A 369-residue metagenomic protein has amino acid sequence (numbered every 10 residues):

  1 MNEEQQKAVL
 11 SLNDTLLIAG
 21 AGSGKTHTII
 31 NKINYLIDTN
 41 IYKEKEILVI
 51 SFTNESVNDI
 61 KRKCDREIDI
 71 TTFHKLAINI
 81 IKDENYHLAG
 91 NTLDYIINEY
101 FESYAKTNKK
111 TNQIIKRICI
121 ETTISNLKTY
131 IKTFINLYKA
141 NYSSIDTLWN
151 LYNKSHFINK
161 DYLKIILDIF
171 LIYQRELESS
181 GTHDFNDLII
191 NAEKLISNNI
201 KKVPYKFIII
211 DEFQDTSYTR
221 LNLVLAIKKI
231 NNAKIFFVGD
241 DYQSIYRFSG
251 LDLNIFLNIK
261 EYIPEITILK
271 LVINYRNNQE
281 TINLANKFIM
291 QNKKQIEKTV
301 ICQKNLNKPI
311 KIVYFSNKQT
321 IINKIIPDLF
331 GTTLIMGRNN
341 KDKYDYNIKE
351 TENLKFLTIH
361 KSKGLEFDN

Functional and structural regions predicted by a protein language model:
M1-A21, R175, E265-I273, K294-G337 (+1 more regions): Inter-lobe coupling/hinge region of RecA-like P-loop helicase motors
M1-I18, I158-N254, I273, G364: Conserved helicase NTPase motor core
M1-L88: P-loop NTPase Walker
V49, I70, I209, F237 (+1 more regions): Conserved SAM-binding loop
N85-D168: ATP-hydrolysis module of ASCE/P-loop NTPase motor domains, specifically the Walker B Asp-Glu catalytic pair
Y218-K311: Conserved RecA-like helicase ATPase core segment that couples NTP binding/hydrolysis to strand translocation
K341-N353: Conserved helicase motor "Helicase C" RecA-like lobe of SF1/SF2 P-loop NTPases
K355-N369: A short beta-strand element within the Helicase C-terminal
